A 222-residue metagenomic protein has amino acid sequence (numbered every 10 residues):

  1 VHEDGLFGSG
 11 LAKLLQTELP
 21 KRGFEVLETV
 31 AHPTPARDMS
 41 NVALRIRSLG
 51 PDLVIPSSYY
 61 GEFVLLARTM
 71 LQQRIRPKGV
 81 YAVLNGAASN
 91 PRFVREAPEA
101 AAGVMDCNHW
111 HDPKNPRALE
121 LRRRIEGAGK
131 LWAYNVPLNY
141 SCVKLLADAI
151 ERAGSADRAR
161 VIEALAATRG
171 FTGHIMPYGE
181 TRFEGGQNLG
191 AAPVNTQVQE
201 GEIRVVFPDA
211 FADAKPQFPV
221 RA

Functional and structural regions predicted by a protein language model:
V1-A222: Extracytosolic ligand-binding ectodomains
